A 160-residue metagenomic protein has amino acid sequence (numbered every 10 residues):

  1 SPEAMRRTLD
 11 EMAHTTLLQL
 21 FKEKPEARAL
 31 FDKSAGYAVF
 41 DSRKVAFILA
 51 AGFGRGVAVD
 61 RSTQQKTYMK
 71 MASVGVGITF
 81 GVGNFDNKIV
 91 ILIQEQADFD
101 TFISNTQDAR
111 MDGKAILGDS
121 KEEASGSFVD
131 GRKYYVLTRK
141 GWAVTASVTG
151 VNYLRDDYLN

Functional and structural regions predicted by a protein language model:
S1-N160: Small-residue-enriched, tightly packed secondary-structure blocks
